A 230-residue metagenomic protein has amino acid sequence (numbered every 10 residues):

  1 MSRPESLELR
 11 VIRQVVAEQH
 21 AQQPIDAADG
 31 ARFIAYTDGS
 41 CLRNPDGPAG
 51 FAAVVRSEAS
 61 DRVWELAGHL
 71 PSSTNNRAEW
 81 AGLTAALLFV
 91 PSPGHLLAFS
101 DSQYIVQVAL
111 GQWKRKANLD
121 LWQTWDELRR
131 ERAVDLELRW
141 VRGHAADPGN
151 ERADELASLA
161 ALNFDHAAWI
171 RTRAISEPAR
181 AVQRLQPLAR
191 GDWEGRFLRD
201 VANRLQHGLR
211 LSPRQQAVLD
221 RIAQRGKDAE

Functional and structural regions predicted by a protein language model:
M1-Q19: N-terminal secretory targeting signals
Q14-V16, H20-R77, A81, A85-V90: RNase H-like nuclease fold core
E18-R32, E155-L185: Phosphate/pyrophosphate-recognition segments in soluble nucleotide-handling domains
G39-D46, L83-E155, A161, D165-H166: RNase H catalytic domain
A167-E230: A composition-driven surface/loop motif
